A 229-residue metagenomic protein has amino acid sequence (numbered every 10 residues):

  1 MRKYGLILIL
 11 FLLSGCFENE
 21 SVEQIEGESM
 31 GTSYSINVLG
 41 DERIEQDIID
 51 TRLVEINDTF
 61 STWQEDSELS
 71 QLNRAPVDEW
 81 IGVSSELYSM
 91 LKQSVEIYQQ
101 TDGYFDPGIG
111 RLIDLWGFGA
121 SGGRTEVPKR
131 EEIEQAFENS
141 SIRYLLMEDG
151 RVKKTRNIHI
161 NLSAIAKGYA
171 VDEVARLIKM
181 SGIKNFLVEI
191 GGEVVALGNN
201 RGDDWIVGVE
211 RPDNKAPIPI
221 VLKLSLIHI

Functional and structural regions predicted by a protein language model:
R2-I227: Mature catalytic core of soluble alpha/beta enzymes
